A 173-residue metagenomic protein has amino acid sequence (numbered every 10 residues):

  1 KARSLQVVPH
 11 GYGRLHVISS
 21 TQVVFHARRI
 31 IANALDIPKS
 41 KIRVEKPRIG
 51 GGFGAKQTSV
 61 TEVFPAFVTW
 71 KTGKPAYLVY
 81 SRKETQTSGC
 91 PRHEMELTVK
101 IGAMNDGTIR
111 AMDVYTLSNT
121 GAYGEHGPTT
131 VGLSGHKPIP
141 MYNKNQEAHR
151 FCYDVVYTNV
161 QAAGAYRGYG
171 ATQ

Functional and structural regions predicted by a protein language model:
K1-Q173: Structural alpha/beta core scaffold segments of enzyme domains
